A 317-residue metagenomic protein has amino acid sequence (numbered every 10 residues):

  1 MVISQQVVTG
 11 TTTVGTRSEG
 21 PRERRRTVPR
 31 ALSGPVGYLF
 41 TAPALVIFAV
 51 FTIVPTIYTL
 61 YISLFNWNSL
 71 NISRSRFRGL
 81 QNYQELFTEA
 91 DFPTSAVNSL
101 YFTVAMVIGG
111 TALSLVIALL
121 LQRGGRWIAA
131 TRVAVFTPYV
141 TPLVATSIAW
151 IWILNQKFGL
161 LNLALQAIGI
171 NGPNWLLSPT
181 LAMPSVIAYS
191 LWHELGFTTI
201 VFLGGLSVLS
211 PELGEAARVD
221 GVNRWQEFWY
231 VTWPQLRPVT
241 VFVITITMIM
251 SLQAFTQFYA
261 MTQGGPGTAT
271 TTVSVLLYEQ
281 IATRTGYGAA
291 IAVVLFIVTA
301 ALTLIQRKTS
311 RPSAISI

Functional and structural regions predicted by a protein language model:
M1-T41, R126-I128, Q306-I317: Transmembrane alpha-helical segments of polytopic membrane transport and secretion proteins
V36-I317: A structural signal for multi-pass alpha-helical bundles of membrane permease subunits that mediate small-molecule
